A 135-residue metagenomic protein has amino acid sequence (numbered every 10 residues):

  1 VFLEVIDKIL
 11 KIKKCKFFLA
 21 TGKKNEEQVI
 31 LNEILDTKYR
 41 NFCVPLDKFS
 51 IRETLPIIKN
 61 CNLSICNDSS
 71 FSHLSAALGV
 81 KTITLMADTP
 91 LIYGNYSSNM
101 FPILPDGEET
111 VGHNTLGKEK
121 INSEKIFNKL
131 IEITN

Functional and structural regions predicted by a protein language model:
V1-A87: Donor-binding and catalytic core of enzymes assembling or modifying cell-surface/extracellular glycoconjugates
I9, C15-K16, N128-N135: C-terminal extensions
H73-T134: Nucleotide-sugar donor-binding patch of glycosyltransferase catalytic domains
